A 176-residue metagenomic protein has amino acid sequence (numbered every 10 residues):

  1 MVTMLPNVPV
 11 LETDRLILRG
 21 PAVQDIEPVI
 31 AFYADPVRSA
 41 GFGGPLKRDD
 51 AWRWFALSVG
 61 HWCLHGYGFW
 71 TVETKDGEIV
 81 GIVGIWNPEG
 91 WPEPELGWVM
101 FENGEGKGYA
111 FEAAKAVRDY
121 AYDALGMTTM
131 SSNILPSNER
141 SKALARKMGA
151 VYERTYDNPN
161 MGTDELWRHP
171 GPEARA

Functional and structural regions predicted by a protein language model:
M1-G41, A56, T71-A176: Acyl-donor (CoA/ACP) binding surface of acyl/acetyltransferases
S58-T71: A short helix-loop-beta-strand connector motif used in the catalytic cores of GNAT acetyltransferases and, in some
